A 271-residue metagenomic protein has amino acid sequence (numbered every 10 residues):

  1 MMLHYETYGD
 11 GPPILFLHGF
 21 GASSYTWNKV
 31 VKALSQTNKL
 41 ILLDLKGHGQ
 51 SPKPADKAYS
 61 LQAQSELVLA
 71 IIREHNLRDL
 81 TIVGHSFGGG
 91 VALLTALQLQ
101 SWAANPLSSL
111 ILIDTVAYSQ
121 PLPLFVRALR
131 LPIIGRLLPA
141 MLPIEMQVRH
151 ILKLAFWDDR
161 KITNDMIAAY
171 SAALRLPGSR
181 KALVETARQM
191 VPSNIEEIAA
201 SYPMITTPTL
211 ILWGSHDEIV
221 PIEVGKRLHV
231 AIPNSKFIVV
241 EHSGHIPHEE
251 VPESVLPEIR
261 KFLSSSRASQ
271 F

Functional and structural regions predicted by a protein language model:
M1-I14, S35-N38, R73-R78, R260-F271: Alpha/beta-hydrolase fold catalytic core
L3, M141-P203: Conserved alpha/beta-hydrolase catalytic His-Asp/Glu region
E6-Q50: Conserved HGGG/HGGXW glycine-rich cap/lid loop of the alpha/beta-hydrolase fold
E6-Y8, I41, L45-F87, A103 (+1 more regions): Active-site loop/oxyanion-hole signature of alpha/beta-hydrolase fold enzymes
L97, N105-A140: Flexible "cap/lid" loop of the alpha/beta hydrolase fold
I205, I211-W213: Short beta-strand/loop motif that positions the catalytic acidic residue of the alpha/beta-hydrolase fold
H216-V220: Acidic catalytic loop of the alpha/beta-hydrolase fold
S235-F271: Catalytic active-site module of serine/aspartate enzymes centered on a nucleophile-bearing elbow/loop
